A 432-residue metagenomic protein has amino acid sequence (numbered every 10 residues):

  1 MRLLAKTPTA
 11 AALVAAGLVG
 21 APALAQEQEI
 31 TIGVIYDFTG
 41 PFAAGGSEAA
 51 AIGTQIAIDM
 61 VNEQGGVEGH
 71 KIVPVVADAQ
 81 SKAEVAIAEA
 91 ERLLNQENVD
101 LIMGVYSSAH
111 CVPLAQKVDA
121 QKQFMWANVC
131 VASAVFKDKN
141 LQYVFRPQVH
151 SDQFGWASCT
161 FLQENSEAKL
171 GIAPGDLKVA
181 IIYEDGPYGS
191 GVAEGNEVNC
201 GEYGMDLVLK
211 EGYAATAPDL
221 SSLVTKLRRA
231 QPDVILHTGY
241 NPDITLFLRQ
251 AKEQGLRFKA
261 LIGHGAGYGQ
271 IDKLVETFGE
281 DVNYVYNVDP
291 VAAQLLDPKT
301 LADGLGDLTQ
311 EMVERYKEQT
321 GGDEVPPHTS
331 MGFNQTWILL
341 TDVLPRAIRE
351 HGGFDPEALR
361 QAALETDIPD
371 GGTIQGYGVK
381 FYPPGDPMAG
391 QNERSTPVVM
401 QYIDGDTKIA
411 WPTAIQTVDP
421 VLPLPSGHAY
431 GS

Functional and structural regions predicted by a protein language model:
M1-A11: Bacterial N-terminal signal peptides that target proteins for export
A11-L13, A23: Cleavable N-terminal signal peptides
V19-A25: Sec/Tat signal peptide C-region and signal peptidase I cleavage site
I30-Q55, A77-E84, Y106-S107, I182-G191 (+2 more regions): Extracytoplasmic "Venus flytrap"
G45-A50, D59, Q64-D138, P147 (+3 more regions): Beta-alpha junction/loop-to-helix N-cap segments that form part of ligand/metal-binding clefts
I52, V99-L209, L261-N287, A293: Extracytoplasmic ligand/sensor domains, especially the bilobed periplasmic-binding protein
Q254-Q335, A410-T417, P425-G431: Extracellular/periplasmic periplasmic-binding protein-like sensory domains
E318-T329, T341-I409: Segments of small-molecule ligand-sensing domains
